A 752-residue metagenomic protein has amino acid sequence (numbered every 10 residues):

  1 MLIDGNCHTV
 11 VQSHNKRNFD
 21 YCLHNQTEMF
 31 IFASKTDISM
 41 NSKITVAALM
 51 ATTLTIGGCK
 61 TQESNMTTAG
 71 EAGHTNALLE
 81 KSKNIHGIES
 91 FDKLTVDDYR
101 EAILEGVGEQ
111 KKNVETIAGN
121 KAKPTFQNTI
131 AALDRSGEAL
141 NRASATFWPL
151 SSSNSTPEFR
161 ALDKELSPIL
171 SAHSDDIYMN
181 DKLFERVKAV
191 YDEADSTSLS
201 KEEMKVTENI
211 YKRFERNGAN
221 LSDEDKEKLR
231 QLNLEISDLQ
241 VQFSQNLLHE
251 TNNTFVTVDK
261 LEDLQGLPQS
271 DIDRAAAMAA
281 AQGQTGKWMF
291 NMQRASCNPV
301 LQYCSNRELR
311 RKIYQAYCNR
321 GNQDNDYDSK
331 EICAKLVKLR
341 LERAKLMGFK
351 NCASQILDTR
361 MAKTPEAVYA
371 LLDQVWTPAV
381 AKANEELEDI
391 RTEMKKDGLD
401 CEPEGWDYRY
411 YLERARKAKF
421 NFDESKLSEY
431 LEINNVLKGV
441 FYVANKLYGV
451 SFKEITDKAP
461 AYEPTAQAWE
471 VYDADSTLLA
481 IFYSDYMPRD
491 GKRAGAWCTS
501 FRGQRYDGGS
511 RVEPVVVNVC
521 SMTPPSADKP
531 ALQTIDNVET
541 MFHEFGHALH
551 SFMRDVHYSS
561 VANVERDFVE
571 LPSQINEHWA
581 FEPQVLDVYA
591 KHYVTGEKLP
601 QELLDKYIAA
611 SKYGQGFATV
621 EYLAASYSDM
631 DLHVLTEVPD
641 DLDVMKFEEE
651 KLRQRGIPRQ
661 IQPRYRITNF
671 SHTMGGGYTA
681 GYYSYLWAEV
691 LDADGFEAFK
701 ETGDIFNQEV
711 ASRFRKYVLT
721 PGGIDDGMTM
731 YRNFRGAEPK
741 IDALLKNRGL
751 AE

Functional and structural regions predicted by a protein language model:
T9-H14, N18-H24, M29-I31, T36: Short, positively charged and aromatic/hydrophobic N-terminal segments
R17, N65-P268: N-terminal helix-rich structural modules
D37-V46: Bacterial N-terminal signal peptides that target proteins for export
T55-G58: C-terminal motif of bacterial Sec signal peptides marking the signal peptidase cleavage site
T68-K93, K287, N435, G439-K453 (+8 more regions): C-terminal, non-catalytic "cap/extension" segments appended to globular domains
K83-D98, F147-L166, A189-Q231, N291-E331 (+6 more regions): Short His/Asp/Glu-rich catalytic/ion-coordination signatures at enzyme active sites or charged loops
E202, V206, D238, Q245 (+8 more regions): Active-site-proximal, well-structured secondary-structure segments within enzyme catalytic domains
T523-M541: Short pre-active-site segment immediately N-terminal to the catalytic Zn-binding motif
